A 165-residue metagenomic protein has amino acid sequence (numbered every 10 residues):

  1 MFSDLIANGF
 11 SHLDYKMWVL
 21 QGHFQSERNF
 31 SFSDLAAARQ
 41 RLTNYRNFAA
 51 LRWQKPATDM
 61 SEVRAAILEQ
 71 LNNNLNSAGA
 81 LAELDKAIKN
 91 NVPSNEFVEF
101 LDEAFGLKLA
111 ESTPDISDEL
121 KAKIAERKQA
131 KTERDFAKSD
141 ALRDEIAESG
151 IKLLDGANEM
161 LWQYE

Functional and structural regions predicted by a protein language model:
M1-E165: Structural preference for alpha-helix termini/caps and helix-kink/transition segments
